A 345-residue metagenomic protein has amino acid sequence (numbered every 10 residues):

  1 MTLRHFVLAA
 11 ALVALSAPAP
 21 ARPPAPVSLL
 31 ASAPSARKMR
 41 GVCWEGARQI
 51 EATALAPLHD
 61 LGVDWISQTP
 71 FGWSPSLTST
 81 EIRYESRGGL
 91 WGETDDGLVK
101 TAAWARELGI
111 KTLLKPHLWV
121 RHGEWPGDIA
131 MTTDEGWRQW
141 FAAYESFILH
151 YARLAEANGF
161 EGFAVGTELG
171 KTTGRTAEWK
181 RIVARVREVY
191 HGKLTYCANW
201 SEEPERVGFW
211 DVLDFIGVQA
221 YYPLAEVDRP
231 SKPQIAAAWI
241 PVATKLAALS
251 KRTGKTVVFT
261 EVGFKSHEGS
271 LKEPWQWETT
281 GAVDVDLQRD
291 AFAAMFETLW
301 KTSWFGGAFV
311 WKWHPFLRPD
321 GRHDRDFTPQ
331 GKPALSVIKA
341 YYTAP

Functional and structural regions predicted by a protein language model:
P24-D60: Boundary/entry segment of secreted carbohydrate-active catalytic domains
P26, L30, P274-W277, L287-A294 (+1 more regions): Aromatic-rich peripheral "rim/lid" segments of glycoside hydrolase catalytic domains that contact and position glycan
E45-D60, R83-E107, S146: Aromatic- and glycine-enriched glycan-recognition loops and surfaces that form the carbohydrate-binding subsites
G46-D60, F141-L154, N199-F209, R289-T298: Short, acidic/polar
D64-T80, D95-T172, G269-S270, W311-F316: Substrate-binding cleft and catalytic face of glycoside hydrolase catalytic domains, especially the flexible beta-alpha
K115-L118, A164-G174, I182-P204, G254-V262 (+1 more regions): Aromatic-lined carbohydrate-recognition surfaces of secreted/lumenal glycan-active proteins
I148-T167, A198-W239, T256, T260-H267: Aromatic- and acid-rich polysaccharide-binding/catalytic face of secreted or lumenal carbohydrate-active enzymes
A220-P233, L249-R289, W311-R325: Active-site clefts of carbohydrate-active enzymes
